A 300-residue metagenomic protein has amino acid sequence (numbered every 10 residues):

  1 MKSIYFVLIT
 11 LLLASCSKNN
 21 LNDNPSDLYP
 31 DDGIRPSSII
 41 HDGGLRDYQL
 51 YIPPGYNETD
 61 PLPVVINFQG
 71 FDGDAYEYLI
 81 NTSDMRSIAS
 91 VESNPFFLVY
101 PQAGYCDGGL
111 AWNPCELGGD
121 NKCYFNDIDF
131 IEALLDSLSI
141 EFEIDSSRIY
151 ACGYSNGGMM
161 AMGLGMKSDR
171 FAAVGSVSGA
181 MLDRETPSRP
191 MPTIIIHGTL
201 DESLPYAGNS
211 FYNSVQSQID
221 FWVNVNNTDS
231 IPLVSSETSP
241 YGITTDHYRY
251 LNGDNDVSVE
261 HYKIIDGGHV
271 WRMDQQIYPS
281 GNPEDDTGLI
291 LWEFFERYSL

Functional and structural regions predicted by a protein language model:
I4-A14: Sec-dependent N-terminal signal peptides
C16-V64, E77, S83, F96-F97 (+9 more regions): A domain-start/cap signature at the N-terminus of enzymes
H41-Q49, D60-Y150, M160-G163, K167 (+1 more regions): Serine-hydrolase catalytic machinery in alpha/beta-hydrolase-like enzymes
S188-T193, N255-V259: Short, proline-enriched alpha-helix->beta-strand connector loops that line the catalytic pocket of alpha/beta-hydrolase
I195-H197: Short beta-strand/loop motif that positions the catalytic acidic residue of the alpha/beta-hydrolase fold
D201-L204, H269-V270: Acidic catalytic loop of the alpha/beta-hydrolase fold
S203-S214: Conserved alpha/beta-hydrolase "acid-adjacent" motif
